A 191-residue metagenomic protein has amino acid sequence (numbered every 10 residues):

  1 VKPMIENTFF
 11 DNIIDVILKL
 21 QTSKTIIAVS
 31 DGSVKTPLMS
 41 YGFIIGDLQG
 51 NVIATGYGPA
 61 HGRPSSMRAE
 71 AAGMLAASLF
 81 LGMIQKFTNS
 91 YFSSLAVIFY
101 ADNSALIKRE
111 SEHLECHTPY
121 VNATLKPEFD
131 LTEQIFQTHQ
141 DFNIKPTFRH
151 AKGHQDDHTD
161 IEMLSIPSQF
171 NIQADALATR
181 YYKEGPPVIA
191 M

Functional and structural regions predicted by a protein language model:
V1-P3: Amphipathic alpha-helical
I5-S90, E110-S111, S168, I172 (+2 more regions): RNase H-like nuclease fold core
E6, N122, D130, I189-A190: A generic alpha-helix propensity feature with a strong bias for hydrophobic helices
S33, P37, M74-I172: RNase H catalytic domain
I45-D47, T124, E133, G185: Generic alpha-helical secondary structure signal
D141, R180-E184: A structural signal for alpha-helix termini and helix-coil/disorder junctions
K183-M191: Acidic two-metal-ion nuclease catalytic site recognized across multiple nuclease folds, prominently DnaQ/RNase D-T
